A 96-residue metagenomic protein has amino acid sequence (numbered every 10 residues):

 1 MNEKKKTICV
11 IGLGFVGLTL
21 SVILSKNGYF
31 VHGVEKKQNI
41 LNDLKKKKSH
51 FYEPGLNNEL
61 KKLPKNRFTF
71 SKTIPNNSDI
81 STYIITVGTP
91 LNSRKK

Functional and structural regions predicted by a protein language model:
M1-K96: Structural/interface elements that position substrates and couple domains in central-metabolism enzymes
